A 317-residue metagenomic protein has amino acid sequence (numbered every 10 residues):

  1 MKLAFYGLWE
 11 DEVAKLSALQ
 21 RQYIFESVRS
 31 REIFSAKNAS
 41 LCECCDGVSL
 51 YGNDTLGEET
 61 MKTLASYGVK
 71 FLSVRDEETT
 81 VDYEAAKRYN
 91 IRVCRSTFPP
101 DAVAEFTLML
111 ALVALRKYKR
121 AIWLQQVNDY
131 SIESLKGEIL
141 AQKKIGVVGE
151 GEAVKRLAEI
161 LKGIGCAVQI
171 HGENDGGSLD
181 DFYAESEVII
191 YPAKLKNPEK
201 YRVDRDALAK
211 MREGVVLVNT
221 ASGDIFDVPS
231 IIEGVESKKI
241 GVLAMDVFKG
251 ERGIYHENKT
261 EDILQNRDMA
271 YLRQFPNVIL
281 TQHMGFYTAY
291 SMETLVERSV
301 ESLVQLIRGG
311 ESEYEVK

Functional and structural regions predicted by a protein language model:
M1-C45, Y255: N-terminal glycine-/charge-rich "phosphate-binding" loop or analogous flexible N-terminal tail
C44-I122: Phosphate/diphosphate ligand-binding glycine-rich loop within oxidoreductases
G52-N53, P192-L195, A221-S222, F248-K249: Short glycine-/small-residue-rich Rossmann-like dinucleotide-binding loops
L56-G68, P198-L217: Rossmann-fold NAD(P) dinucleotide-binding segment
A104-W123, K162-C166, V300-Q305, G309-G310: Oxidoreductase and adenylate-handling cofactor-binding alpha/beta cores
E133-E213: Rossmann-like dinucleotide/phosphate-binding beta-alpha-beta segment
G214, G223-K317: Rossmann-like dinucleotide-binding domain for NAD(H)/NADP(H)
